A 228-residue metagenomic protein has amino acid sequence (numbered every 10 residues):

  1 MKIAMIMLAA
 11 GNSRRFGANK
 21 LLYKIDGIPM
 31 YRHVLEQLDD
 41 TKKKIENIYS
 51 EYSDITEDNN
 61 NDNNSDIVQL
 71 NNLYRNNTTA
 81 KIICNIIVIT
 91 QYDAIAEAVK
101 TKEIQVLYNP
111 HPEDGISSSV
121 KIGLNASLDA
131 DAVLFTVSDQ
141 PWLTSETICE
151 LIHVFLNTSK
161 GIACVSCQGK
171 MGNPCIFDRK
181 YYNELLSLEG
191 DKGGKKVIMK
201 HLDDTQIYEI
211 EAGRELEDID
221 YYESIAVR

Functional and structural regions predicted by a protein language model:
M1, S187-R228: Conserved alpha/beta core of the MobA/IspD/sugar-nucleotide pyrophosphorylase nucleotidyltransferase superfamily
K2-D58, N64-V137, W142-M171, D203-A212: Nucleotide and nucleotide-moiety/phosphate-recognizing core
R14, E97, N183, E217 (+1 more regions): Alpha-helical elements of the RecA-like P-loop NTPase motor core of helicases
V34, T147, Y181, G193-G194: Hydrophobic alpha-helical segments typical of transmembrane helices and their membrane-interface/capping positions
D93, R179-K180, Y222: Short loop segments at secondary-structure junctions
W142, C175-I176, D218-I219: Short aromatic/basic micro-patch
I148, Y181-L185, S224-I225: A generic structural signal for short hydrophobic patches within well-formed alpha-helices
G172-N183: Conserved nucleotide-sugar donor-binding and metal-coordinating catalytic region shared by glycosyltransferases
